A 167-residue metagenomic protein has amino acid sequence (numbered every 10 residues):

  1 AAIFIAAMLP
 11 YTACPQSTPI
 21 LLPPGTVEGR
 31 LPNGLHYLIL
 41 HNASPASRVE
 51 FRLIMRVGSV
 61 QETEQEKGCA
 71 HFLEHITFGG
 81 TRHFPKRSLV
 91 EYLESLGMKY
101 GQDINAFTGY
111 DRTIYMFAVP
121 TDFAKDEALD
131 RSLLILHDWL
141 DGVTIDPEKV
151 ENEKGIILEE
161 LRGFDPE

Functional and structural regions predicted by a protein language model:
A1-P10: Bacterial N-terminal signal peptides
F4, T18, N42, I104-A106: Residues embedded in well-ordered secondary-structure elements
A13-S17: Boundary at the C-terminal end of the N-terminal hydrophobic targeting segment
T18-P19, P32, L93, E167: Proteins with a high burden of low-complexity, intrinsically disordered sequence enriched in S/T/G/P/A and R, requiring
P19-I54: Mature N-terminal segment immediately following signal peptide/propeptide cleavage in secreted/periplasmic
M55-A70, E74-E167: Active-site-adjacent, His/Asp/Glu-enriched structural segments that form or flank metal-binding and acid/base networks
